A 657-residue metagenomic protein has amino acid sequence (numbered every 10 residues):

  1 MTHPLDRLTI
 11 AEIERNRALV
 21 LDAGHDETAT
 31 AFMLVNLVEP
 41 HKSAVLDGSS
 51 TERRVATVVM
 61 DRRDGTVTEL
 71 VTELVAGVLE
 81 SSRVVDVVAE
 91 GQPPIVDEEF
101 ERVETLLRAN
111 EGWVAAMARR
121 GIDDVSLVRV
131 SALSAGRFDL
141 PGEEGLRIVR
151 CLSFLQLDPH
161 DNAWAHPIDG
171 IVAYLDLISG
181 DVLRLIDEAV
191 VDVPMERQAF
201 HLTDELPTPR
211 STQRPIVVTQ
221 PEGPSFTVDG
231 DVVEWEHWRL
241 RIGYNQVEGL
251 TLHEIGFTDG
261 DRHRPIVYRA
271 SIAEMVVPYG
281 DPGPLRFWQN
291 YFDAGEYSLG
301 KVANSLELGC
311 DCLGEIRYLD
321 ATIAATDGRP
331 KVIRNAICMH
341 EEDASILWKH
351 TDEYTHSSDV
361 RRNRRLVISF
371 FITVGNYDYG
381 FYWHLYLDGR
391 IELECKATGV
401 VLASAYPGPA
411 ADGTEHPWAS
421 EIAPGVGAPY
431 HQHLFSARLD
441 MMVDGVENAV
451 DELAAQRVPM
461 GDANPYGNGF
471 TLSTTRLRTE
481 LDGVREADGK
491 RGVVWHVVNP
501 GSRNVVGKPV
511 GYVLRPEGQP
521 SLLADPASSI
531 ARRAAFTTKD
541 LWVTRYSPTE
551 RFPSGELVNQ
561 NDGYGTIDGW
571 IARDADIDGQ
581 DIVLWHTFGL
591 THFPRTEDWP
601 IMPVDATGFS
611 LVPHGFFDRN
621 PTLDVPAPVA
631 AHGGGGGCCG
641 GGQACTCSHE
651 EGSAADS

Functional and structural regions predicted by a protein language model:
M1, V75-I95, A118-R120, Q156-L250 (+3 more regions): Extended effector regions of multi-domain proteins
P4-A44, V96-D139: Short, non-transmembrane alpha-helical segments in secretory-pathway proteins
L8-R17, L21-V35, V55-R62, T68-V75 (+4 more regions): N-terminal ectodomain recognition module in secreted, GPI-anchored, and membrane glycoproteins
E27-G77, D124-L177, I368: Exposed beta-strand-loop-beta-strand "reactive/processing" segments of non-cytosolic proteins
R63-E101, T105-A109: Hydrophobic or amphipathic alpha-helical targeting/insertion segments
